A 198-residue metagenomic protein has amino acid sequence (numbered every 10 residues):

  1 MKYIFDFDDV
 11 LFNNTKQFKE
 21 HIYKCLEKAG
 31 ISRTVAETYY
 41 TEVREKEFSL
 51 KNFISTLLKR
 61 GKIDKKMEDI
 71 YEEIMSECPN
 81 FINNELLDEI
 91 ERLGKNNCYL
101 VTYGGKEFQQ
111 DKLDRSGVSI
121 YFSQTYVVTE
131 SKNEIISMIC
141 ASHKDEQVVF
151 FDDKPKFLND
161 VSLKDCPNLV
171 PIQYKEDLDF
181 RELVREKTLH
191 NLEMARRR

Functional and structural regions predicted by a protein language model:
M1-K2, N96-N97, D145-V148: Short coil/turn segments at beta-strand junctions that form active-site/ligand-binding loops
M1-T38: Active-site neighborhood of HAD-like aspartate-dependent phosphohydrolases
V10, Q17, K106-E107, K156: Conserved Rossmann-like nucleotide-cofactor binding loop
L11, C98, F150-F151: Conserved SAM-binding loop
K28-I31, T41-I74: A metal-dependent, Asp-based hydrolase signature
E73-Y99, N133, S137: Short, acidic loop-to-helix structural element flanking the phosphoryl-transfer center in phosphate-processing enzymes
E91-Y99, Y103-V127: Substrate-recognition/cap helix-loop segment adjacent to the acidic, metal-dependent catalytic center of Asp-based
D114, S119-F150, K154-R198: Asp-based, Mg2+/Mn2+-dependent phosphohydrolase catalytic module
